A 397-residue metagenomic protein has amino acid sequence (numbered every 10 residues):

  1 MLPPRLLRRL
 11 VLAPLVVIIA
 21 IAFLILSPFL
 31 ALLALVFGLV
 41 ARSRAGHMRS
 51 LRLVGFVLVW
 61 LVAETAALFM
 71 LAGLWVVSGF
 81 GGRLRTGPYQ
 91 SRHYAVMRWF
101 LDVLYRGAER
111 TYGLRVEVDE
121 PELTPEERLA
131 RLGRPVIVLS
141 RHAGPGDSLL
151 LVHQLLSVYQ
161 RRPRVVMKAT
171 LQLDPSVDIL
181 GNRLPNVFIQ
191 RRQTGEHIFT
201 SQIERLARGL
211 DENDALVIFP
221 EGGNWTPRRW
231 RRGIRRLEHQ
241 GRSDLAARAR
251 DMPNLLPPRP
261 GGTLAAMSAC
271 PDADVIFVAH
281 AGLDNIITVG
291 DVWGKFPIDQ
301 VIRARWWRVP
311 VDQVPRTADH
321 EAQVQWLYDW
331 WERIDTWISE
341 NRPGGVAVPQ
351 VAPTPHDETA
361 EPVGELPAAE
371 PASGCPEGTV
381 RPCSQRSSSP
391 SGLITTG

Functional and structural regions predicted by a protein language model:
M1-I137, T359, T396: Membrane-proximal helical "anchor" segments flanking the first transmembrane region of inner-membrane enzymes
R5, P121-E127, G144, H153 (+9 more regions): Polar-ligand-bearing catalytic/cofactor-coordination segments of membrane-embedded or membrane-tethered inner-membrane
V16, V103, S201, P258-G261: Short, conserved clusters of charged catalytic residues that mark active-site and nucleotide-handling motifs
L71-V103, E109-T111, A130-E196: Catalytic core of membrane glycerolipid acyltransferases/transacylases, capturing the structured, soluble-facing
R161, A169-N186, D211-D319: A cross-family acyltransferase "interaction/gating" segment
E204-D211: Short amphipathic alpha-helices and their capping/turn segments at secondary-structure boundaries
A265-S268, A273-E358, P362-P367, C375 (+2 more regions): Solvent-exposed soluble domains appended to multi-pass membrane proteins
R381-S391: Low-acidity, Ser/Thr- and Arg-rich intrinsically disordered low-complexity segments
